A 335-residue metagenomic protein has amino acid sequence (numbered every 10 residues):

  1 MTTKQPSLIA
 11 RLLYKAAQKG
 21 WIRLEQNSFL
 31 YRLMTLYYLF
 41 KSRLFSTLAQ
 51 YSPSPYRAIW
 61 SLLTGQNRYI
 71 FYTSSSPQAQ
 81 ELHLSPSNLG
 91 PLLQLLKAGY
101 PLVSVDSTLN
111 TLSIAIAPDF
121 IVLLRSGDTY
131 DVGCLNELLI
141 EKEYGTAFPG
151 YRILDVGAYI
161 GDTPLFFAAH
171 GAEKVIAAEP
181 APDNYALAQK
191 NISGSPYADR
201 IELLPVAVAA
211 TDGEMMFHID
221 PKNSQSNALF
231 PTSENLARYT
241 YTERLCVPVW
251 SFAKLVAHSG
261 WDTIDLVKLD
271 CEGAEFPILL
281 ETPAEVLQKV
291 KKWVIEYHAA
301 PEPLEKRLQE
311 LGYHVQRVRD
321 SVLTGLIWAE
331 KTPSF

Functional and structural regions predicted by a protein language model:
M1-F335: Phosphate/nucleotide-binding beta-alpha loop and adjacent structural elements of enzyme active sites
